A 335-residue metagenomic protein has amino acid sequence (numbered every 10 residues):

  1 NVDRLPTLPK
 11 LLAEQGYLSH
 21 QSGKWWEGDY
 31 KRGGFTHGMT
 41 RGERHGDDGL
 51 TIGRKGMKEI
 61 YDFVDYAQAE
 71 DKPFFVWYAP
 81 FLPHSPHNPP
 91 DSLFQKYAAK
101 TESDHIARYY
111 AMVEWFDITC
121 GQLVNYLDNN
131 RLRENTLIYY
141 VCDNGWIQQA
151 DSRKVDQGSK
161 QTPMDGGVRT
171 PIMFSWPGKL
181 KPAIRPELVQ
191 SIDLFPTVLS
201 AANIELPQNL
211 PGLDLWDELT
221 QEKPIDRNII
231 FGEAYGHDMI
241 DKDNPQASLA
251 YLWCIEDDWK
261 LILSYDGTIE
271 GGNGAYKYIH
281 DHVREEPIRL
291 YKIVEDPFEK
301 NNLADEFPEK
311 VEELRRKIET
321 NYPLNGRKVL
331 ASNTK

Functional and structural regions predicted by a protein language model:
N1-R289, P297-K335: Formylglycine-dependent sulfatase
